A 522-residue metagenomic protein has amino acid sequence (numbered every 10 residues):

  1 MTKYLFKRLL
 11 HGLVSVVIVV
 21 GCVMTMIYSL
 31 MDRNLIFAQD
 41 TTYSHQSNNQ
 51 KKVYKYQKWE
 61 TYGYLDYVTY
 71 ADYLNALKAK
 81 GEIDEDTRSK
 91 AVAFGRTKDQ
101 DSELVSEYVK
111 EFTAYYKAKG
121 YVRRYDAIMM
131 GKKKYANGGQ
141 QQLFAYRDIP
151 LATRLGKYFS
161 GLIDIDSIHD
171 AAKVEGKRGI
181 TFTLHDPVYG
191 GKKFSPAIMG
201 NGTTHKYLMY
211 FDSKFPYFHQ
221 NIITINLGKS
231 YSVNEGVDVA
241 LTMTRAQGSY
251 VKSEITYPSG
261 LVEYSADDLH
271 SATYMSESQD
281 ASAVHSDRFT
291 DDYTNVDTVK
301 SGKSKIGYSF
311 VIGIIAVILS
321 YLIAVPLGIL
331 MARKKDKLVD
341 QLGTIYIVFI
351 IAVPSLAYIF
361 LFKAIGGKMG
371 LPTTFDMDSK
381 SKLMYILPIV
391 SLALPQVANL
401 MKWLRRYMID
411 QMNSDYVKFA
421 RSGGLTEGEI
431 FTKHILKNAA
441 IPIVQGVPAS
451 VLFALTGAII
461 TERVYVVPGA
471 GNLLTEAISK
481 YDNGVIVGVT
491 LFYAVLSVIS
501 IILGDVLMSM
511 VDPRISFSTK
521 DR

Functional and structural regions predicted by a protein language model:
M1, R147, L151, I168 (+6 more regions): Conserved acidic
T2-F6, L10, D148-K173, G248 (+7 more regions): Membrane-interacting alpha-helical segments
Y4, R8, G12, V16 (+3 more regions): Residue-level signature of transmembrane alpha-helical entry/exit and packing/kink sites in multi-pass membrane
L10-R33: Short, strongly hydrophobic transmembrane alpha-helices
I27-S301, R522: Membrane-topology segments of multi-pass transport proteins
S253-F289, G343-Q396: Membrane-water interface segments at transmembrane-helix boundaries in multipass membrane proteins
I306-V339, I350-S355, I359, G367-R522: Alpha-helical transmembrane segments of integral membrane proteins, especially multi-pass inner/plasma-membrane
